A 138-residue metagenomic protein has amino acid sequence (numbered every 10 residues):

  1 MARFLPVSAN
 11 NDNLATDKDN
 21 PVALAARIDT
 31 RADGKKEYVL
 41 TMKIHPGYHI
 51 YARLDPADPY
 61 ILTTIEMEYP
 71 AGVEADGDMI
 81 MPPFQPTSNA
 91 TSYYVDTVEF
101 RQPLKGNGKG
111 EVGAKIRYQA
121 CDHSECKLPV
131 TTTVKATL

Functional and structural regions predicted by a protein language model:
M1-L138: Extracellular/lumen-exposed scaffold segments
